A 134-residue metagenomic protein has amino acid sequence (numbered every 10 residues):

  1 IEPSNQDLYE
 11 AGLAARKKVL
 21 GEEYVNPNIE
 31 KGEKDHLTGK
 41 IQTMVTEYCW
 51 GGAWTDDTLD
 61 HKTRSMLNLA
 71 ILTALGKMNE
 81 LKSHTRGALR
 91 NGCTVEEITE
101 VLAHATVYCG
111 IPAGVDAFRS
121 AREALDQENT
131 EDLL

Functional and structural regions predicted by a protein language model:
I1-K62, R90, D116-L134: Acidic, glycine/proline-rich low-complexity segments that act as flexible tails and inter-domain linkers
T43-V45, G76, I98-A103, D132-L134: Short, charged low-complexity intrinsically disordered segments located at boundaries of structured domains
V45-C49, M66-T73, V101-T106: Short alpha-helical scaffolding segments that buttress acidic/His motifs in well-ordered protein cores
M66-L69, T73-T99: Mid-chain, well-packed structural core segment of small domains
R86, A103-V107, R122: Short amphipathic alpha-helical surface patches that mediate protein-protein
E96-E100, D116-R119: A glycine-rich phosphate/pyrophosphate-binding beta-strand-loop-alpha-helix module
I111-V115: Substrate/cofactor-recognition hotspot
